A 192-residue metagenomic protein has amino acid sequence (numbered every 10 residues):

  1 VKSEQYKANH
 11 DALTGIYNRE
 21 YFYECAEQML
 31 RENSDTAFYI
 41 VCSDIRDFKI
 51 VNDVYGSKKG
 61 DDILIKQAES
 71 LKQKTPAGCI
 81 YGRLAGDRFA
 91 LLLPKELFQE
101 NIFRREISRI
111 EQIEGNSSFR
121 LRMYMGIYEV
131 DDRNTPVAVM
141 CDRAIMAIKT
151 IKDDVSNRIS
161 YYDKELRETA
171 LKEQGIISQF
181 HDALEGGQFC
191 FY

Functional and structural regions predicted by a protein language model:
V1-S3, K7, R19, A170-I177: Interdomain signal-transducing alpha-helical coiled-coil linkers
Q5-H10, G15-Y39, R46-P76, G82-L91 (+3 more regions): Conserved long alpha-helical elements within nucleotide-processing catalytic cores of c-di-GMP signaling and class III
C25, K172-Y192: Active-site core of bacterial EAL-family cyclic-dinucleotide phosphodiesterase domains
L30-R31, K152, H181-E185: Short regulatory alpha-helical segment in sensory/regulatory domains of signaling proteins that mediates
I40, F89, M123-I127: A structural signal for short, well-ordered beta-strand segments
A68-K72, Q99-S117, D142-I145, H181: Alpha-helical scaffold within the catalytic cores of cyclic-nucleotide enzymes
Y81, Y124-D154, S160-G175, Q179: Cyclic nucleotide signaling catalytic output domains
G82-A85, R109-G126, K152: Catalytic core regions of nucleotide second-messenger enzymes
